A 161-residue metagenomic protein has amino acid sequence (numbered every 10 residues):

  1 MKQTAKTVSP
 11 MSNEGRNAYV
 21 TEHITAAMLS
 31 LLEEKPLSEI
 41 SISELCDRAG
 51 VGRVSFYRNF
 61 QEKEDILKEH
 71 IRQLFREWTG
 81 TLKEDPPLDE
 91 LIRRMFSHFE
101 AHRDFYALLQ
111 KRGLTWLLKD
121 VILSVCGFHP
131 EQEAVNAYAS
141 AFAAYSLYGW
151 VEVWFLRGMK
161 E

Functional and structural regions predicted by a protein language model:
M1-A5, V153-E161: C-terminal peripheral helix-coil segments that are non-catalytic and often amphipathic
M1-N17: N-terminal intrinsically disordered/low-complexity leader segments
N13, E84, L88, K111 (+2 more regions): Residue-level recognition of alpha-helical structural elements
A18-L29, E33, S38-G50, Y57-K83 (+2 more regions): An amphipathic alpha-helix adjacent to DNA-recognition modules
T81-L82, Y106-L109, W154, G158: Secondary-structure edge/capping motif, primarily at the C-terminal ends of alpha-helices and the immediately following
D89-D104, A141: Amphipathic alpha-helical segments that line or abut small-molecule/effector binding pockets and mediate allosteric
R93-R94, Q110-Y148: Amphipathic alpha-helical packing segments from all-alpha helical-bundle domains
